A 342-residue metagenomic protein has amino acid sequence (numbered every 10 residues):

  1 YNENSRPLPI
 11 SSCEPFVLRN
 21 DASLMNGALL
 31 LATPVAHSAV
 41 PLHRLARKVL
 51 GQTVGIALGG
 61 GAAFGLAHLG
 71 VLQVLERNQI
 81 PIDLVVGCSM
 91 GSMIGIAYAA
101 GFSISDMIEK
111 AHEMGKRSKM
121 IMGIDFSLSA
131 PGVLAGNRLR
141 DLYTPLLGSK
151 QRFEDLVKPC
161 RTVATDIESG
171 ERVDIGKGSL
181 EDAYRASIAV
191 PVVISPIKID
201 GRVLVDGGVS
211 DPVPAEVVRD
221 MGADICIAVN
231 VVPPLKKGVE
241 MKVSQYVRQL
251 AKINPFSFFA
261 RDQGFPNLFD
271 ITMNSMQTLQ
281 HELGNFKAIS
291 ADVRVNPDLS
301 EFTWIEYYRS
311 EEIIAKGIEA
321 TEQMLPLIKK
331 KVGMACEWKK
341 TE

Functional and structural regions predicted by a protein language model:
N2-R44, V54, I104-L146, T165-S179 (+1 more regions): Non-catalytic peripheral regions of patatin-like phospholipases
H37-V85, F126: Helix-rich "cap/lid" substructures immediately adjacent to catalytic or cofactor-binding pockets
A57-L58, L204-D206: Short hydrophobic beta-strand that contains or immediately precedes a catalytic carboxylate
G59, P81-A100: Catalytic nucleophile loop
H68, S92, D211: Catalytic nucleophile loop
G70-Q79, A100-D106, G178-E181: A glycine- and small-aliphatic-rich helix-loop capping segment at beta-alpha/alpha-beta transitions that lines
T144-L147, R185-P196, G207-V213: Active-site glycine-rich loop that binds ribose-phosphate moieties when present
L146-K158: A short alpha-helix-loop-beta-strand transition element characteristic of N-terminal alpha/beta dinucleotide-binding
